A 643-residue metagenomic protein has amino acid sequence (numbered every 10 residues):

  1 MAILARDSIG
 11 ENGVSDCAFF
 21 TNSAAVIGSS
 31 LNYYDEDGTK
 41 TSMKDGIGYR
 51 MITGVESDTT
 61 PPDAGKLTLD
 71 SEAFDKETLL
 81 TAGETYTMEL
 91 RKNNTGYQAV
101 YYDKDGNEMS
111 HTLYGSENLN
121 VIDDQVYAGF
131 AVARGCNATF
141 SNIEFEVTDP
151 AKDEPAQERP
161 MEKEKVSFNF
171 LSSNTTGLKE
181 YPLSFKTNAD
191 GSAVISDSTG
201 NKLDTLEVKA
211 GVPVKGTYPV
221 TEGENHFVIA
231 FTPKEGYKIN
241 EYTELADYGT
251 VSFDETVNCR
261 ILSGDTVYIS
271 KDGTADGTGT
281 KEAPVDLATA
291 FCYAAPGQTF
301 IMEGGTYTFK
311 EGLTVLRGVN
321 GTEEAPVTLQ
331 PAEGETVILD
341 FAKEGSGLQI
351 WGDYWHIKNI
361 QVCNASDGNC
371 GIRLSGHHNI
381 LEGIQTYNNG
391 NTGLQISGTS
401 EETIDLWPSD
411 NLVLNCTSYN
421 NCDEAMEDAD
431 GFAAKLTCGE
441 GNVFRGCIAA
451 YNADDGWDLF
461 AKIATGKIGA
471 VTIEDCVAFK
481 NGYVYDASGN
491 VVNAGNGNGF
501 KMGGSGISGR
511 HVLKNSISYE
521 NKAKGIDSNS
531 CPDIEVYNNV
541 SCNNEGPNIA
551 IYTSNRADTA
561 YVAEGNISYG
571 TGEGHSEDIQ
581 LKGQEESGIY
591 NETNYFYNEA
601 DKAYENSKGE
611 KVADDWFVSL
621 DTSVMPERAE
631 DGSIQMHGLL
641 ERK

Functional and structural regions predicted by a protein language model:
M1-P160: Extracellular glycan-recognition regions
F140, M302, L329, W355-N359 (+10 more regions): All-beta strand scaffolds that present successive hydrophobic residues in beta-strands
T148-L178: Short, compositionally biased P/S/T/A/G/V-rich stretches that sit at domain boundaries
T266, S270-F309: Acidic Gly/Asp/Thr-rich repetitive segments characteristic of extracellular carbohydrate-active and adhesion proteins
E303, L316, Q330-A332, I350-W351 (+24 more regions): Feature marks extracellular polysaccharide-active and adherence modules
K310-G318, F341-L348, S366-R373, N388-P408 (+6 more regions): Extracellular beta-strand/beta-solenoid scaffold signature
N320-C370, C422: Right-handed parallel beta-helix/beta-spiral solenoid domain characteristic of secreted/periplasmic
F432, R556-K643: Acidic, glycine- and Ser/Thr-rich low-complexity intrinsically disordered tracts in extracellular/secreted proteins
